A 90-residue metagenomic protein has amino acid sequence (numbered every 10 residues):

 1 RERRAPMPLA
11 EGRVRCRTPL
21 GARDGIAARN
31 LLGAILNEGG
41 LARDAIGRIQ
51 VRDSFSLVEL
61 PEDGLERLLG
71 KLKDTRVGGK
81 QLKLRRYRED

Functional and structural regions predicted by a protein language model:
R3-D90: Terminal-proximal interaction/regulatory segments of ATP-powered molecular machines
